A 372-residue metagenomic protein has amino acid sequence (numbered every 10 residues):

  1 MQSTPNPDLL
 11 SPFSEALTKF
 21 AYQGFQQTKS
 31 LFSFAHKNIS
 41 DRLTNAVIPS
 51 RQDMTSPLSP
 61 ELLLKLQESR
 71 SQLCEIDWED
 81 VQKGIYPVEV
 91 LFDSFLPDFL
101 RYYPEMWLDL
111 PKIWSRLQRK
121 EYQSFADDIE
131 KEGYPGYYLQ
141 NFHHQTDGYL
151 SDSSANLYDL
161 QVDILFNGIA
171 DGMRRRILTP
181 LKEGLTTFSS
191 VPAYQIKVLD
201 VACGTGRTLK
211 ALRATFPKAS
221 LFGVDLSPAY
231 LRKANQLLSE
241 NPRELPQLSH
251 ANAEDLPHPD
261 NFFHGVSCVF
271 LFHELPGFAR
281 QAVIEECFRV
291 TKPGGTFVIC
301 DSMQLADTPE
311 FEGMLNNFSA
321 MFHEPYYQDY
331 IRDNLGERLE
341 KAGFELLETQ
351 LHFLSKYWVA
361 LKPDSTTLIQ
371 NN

Functional and structural regions predicted by a protein language model:
M1-E132: N-terminal accessory segments
T205-F216: Conserved SAM-binding loop of SAM-dependent methyltransferases across substrates and taxa, primarily the Class I
S227-A229: Conserved SAM/SAH-binding beta-strand->alpha-helix loop
N241-L256: Conserved SAM-binding strand-loop segment of SAM-dependent methyltransferases
E254-V266: A short acidic, Gly/Pro-enriched loop at the edge of an enzyme's catalytic core that lines a small-molecule cofactor
Q281, V298-A342, L346-H352: C-terminal alpha-helical "lid/dimerization" subdomain adjacent to the S-adenosyl-L-methionine
Q281-P293: A short glycine-rich, Lys/Arg-flanked "PGG" loop and its adjoining helix->strand segment in the class I
A342-N372: Core SAM-dependent methyltransferase catalytic element
